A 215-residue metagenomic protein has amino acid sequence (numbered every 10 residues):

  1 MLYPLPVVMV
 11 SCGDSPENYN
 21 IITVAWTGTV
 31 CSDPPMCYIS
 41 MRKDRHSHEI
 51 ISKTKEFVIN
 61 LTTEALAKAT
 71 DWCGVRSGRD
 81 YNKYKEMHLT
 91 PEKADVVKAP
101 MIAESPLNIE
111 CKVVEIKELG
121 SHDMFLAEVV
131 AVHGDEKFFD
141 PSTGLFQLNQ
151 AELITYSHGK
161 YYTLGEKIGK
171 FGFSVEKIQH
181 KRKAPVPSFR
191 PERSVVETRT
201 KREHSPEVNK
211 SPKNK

Functional and structural regions predicted by a protein language model:
M1-V195, R202, K210-K215: Basic, polyanion-binding surface patches
